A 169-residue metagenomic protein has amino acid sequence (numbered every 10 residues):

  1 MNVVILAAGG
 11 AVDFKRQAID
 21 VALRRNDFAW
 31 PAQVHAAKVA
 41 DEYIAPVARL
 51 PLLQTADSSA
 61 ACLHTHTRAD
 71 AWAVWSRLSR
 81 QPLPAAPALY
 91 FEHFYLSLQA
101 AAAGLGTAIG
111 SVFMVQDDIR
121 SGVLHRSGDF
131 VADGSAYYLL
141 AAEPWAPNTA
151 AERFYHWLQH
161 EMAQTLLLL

Functional and structural regions predicted by a protein language model:
M1-A29: Central regulatory/effector-binding core of bacterial HTH transcription factors
N2-V4, A88, A136-Y138: Residues at or immediately flanking beta-strands
G10, P51, P144: Short, glycine/serine-rich, charged loops/turns that create anion-binding and catalytic segments at active sites
D13-R16, F28-L105, G110, M114-G134 (+1 more regions): C-terminal regulatory
F130-L168: A late-sequence structural motif
